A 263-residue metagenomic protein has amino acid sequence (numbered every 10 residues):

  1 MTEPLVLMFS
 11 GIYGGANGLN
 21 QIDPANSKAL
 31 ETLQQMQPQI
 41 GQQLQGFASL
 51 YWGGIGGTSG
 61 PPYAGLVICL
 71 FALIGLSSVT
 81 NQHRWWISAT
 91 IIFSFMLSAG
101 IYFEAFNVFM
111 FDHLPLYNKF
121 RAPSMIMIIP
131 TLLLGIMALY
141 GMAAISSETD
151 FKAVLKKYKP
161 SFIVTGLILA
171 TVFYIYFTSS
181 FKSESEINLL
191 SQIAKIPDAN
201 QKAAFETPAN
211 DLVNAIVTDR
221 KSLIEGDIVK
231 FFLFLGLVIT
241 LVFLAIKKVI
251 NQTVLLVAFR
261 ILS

Functional and structural regions predicted by a protein language model:
M1-F71, G75, F177-F232: Periplasmic/ER-lumenal interhelical loops and adjacent helix-loop junctions in multi-pass membrane proteins
Q82-S263: Contiguous transmembrane helix-bundle modules in multi-pass membrane proteins
